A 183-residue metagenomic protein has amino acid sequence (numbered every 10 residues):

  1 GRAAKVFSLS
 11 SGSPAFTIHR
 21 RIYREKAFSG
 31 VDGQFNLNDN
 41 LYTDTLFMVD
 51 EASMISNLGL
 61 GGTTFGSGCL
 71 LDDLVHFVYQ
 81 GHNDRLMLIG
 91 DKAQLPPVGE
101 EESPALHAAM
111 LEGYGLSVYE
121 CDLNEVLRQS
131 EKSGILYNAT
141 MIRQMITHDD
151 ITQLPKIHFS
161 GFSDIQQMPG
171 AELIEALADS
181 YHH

Functional and structural regions predicted by a protein language model:
G1-F47: Inter-Walker segment of RecA-like/P-loop motor cores
A4, Q34, L46-V49, T64-D72 (+2 more regions): Amphipathic alpha-helical transducer elements in NTP-driven molecular machines
F16, M48, M87, Y119-N124: Hydrophobic/aromatic beta-strand patches that form the interior of the parallel beta-sheet core in alpha/beta enzyme
I22, I55-S67, L95-P96: Catalytic P-loop NTPase motifs of RecA-like helicase/translocase cores
G33, L60-D73, E101-L111: Substrate-gripping "pore-loop 1 plus following alpha2 helix"
T43-L46, G81-L88: Loop/turn-to-beta-strand initiation segments
D50-M54, K92: Walker B catalytic acidic pair
V78-D84, A93-H183: Conserved helicase motor core of P-loop NTPases
